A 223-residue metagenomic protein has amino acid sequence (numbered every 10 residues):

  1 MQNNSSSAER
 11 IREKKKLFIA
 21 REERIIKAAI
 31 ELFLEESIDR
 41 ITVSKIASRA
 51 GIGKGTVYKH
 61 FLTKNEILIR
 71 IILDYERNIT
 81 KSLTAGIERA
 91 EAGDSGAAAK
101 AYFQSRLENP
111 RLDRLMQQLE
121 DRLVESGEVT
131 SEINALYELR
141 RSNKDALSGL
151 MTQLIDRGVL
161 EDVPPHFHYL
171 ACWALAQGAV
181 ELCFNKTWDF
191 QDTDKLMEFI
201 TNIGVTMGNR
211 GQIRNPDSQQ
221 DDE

Functional and structural regions predicted by a protein language model:
M1-E36, R40-R49, E66-I69: Basic, helix-initiating cap at the start of DNA-binding domains
R24, A28, E66, R70 (+5 more regions): Alpha-helical elements of Rossmann-like donor-binding domains used by nucleotide-donor carbohydrate transfer enzymes
A50-F61: Short hydrophobic/aromatic patch on the recognition helix
I67-Y75, S82: Alpha-helical DNA-contacting segments of helix-turn-helix folds
R70, T84-L112, Y169-C172, D217 (+1 more regions): Hydrophobic alpha-helical connector segments
R77-T84, G127-V159, H166-L170: Amphipathic alpha-helical packing segments from all-alpha helical-bundle domains
E108-S131, G149, E181-N185: Amphipathic alpha-helical segments used for helix-helix packing
D113, D156-I200, R214-E223: Hydrophobic/aromatic-rich alpha-helical bundle segments in the mid-to-C-terminal region
